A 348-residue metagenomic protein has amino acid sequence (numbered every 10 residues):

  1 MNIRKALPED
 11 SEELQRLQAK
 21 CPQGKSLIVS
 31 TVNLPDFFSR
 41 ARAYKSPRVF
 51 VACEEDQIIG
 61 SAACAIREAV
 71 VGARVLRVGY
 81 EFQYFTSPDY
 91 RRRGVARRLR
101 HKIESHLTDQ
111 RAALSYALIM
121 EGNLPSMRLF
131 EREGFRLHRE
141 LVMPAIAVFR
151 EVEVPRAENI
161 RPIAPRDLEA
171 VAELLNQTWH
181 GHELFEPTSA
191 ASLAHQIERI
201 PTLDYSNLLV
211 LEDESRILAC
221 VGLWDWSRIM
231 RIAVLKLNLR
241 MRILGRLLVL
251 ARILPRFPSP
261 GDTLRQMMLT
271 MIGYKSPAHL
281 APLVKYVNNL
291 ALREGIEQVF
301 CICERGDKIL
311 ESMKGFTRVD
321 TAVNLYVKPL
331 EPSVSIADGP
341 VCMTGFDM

Functional and structural regions predicted by a protein language model:
A6, Y84-T86, I163, I272: Hydrophobic adenine-recognition pocket in adenosine-nucleotide-binding enzymes
A6-E54, A69, E131-T263: Amide-forming acyltransferase catalytic core, primarily the GNAT-like/NAT-type and related acyltransferase folds
P47, Q110-A112, S206, R293-E297: Short, high-confidence coil segments that cap the C-terminus of an alpha-helix and link into the following beta-strand
Q57-S61, G79, S215-V221, M267: Glycine-rich phosphate/pyrophosphate-binding loop shared by adenosine-nucleotide-utilizing enzymes
T86, R92-H106, R132, P277-N289: Conserved acetyl-CoA-binding loop-helix of GNAT-fold acetyltransferases
I119-G122, R128-P155, C220-M348: Active-site/acyl-donor-binding loops of N-acyltransferases
